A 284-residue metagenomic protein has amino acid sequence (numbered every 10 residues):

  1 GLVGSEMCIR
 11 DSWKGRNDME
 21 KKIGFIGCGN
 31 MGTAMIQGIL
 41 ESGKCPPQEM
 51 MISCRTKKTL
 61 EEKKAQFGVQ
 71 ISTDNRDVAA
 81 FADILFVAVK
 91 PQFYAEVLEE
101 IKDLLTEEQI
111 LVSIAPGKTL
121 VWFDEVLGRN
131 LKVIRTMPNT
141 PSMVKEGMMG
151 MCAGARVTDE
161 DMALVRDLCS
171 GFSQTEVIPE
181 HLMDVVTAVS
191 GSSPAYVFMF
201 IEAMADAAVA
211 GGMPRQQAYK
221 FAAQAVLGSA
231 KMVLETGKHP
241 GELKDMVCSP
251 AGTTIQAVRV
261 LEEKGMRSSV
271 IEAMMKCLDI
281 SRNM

Functional and structural regions predicted by a protein language model:
G1-D11: Single conserved hydrophobic/aromatic residue that forms the stacking wall/gate of nucleotide- or nucleobase-binding
N17-Q66, Q70-T73, F81, V209-A210: NAD(P)+-binding Rossmann beta1-loop-alpha1 motif at the extreme N-terminus of oxidoreductases
M50, L60, V78, P214-A222 (+2 more regions): Small-residue helix-packing motif on alpha-helices
K57-K58, F67, N75-M151: Rossmann-like NAD(P)(H) cofactor-binding subdomain of soluble oxidoreductases
W122-K132, M148-V185, F198-E235, I280: Internal alpha-helical scaffold of NAD(P)-dependent oxidoreductase catalytic cores
A223-M284: NAD(P)-dependent Rossmann-like dehydrogenase/reductase catalytic/cofactor-binding core
